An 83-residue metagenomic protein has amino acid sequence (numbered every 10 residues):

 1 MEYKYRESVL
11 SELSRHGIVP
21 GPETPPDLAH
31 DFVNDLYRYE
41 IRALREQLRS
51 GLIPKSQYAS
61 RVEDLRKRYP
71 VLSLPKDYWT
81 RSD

Functional and structural regions predicted by a protein language model:
M1-V33, K76-D83: Long, non-catalytic architectural segments outside compact domain cores
E23, L48-K55: Charged, low-complexity interaction regions
Y37-R45, L65: Non-transmembrane amphipathic alpha-helical segments
L44-R45, A59, D77: N-terminal secretory/membrane-targeting helices
K55-D64: Short, charged, amphipathic alpha-helical segments
K67-W79: Amphipathic alpha-helical coiled-coil segments
